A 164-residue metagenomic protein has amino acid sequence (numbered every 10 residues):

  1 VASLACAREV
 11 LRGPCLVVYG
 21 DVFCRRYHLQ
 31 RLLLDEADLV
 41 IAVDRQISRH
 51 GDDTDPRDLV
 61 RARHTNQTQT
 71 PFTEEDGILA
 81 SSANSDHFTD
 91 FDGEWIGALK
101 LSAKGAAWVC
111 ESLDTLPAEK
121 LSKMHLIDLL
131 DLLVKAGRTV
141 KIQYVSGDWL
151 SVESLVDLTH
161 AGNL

Functional and structural regions predicted by a protein language model:
V1-P14: Short phosphate-binding loop-to-helix
L4, R25-Y27, I127: Short, well-ordered alpha-helical microsegments
G13-F23: Short beta-strand-to-loop acidic/aromatic patch adjacent to the donor-nucleotide binding site
G13-P14, A37, R138: Short coil/turn segments at beta-strand junctions that form active-site/ligand-binding loops
V17, I41-A42, I142: Structural beta-sheet core signal
R25-L116: Conserved core of the sugar-phosphate nucleotidyltransferase
D90-L164: Conserved alpha/beta core of the MobA/IspD/sugar-nucleotide pyrophosphorylase nucleotidyltransferase superfamily
